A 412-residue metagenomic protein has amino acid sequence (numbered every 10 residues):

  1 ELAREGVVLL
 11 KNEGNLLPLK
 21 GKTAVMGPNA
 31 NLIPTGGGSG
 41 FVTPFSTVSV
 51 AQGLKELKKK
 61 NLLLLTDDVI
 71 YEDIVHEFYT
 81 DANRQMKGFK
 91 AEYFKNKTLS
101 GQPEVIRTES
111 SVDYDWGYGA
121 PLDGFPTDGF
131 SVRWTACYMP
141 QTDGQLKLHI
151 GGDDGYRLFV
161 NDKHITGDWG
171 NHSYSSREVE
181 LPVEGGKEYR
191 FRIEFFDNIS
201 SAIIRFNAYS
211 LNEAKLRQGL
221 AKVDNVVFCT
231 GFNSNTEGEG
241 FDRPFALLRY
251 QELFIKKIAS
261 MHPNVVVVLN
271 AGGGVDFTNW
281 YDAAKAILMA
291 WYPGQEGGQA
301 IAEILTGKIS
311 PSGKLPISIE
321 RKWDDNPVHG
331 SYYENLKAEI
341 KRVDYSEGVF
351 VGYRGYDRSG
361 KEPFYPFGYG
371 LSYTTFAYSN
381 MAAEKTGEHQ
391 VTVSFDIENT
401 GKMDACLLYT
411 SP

Functional and structural regions predicted by a protein language model:
L2-S411: C-terminal non-catalytic regions of proteins with extracellular/luminal or membrane-system context
